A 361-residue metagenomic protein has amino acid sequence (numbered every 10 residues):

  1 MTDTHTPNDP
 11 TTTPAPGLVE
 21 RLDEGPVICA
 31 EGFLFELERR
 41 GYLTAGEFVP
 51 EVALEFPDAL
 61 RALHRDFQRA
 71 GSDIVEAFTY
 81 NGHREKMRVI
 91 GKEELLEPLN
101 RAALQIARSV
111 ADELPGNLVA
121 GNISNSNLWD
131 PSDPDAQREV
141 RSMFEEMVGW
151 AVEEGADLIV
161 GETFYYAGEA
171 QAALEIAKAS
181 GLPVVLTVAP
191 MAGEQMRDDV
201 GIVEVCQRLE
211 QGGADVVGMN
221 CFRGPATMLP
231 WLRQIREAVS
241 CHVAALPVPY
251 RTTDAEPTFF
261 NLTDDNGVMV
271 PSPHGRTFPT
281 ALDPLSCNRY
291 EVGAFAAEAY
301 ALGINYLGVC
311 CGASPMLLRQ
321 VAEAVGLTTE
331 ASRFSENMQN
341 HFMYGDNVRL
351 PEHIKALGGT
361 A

Functional and structural regions predicted by a protein language model:
M1-A361: Domain-level signal for soluble alpha/beta catalytic cores
